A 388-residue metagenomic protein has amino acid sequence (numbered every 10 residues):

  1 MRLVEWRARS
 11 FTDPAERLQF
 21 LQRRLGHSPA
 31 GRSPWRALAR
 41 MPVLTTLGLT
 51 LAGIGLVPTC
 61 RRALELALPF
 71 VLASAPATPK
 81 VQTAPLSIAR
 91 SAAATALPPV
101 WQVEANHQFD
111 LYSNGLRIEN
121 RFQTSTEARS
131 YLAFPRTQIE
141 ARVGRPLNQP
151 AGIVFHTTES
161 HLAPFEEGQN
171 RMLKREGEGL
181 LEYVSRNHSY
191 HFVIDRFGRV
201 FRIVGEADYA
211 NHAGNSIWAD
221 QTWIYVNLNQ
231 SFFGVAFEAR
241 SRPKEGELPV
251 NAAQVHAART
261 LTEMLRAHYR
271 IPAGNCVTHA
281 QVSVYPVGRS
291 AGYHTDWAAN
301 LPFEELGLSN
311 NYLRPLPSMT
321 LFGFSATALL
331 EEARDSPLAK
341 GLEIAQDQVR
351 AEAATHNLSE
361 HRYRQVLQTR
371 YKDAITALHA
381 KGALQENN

Functional and structural regions predicted by a protein language model:
M1-P14, G31-D110, E119-F122, E238-N388: Basic/polar, cationic surfaces and motifs that engage anionic cell-wall and phosphate/carboxylate ligands
R17: Short linear clamp-binding motif
F20-P34: Juxtamembrane low-complexity tails/linkers enriched in Ser/Thr-Pro and polybasic
A89-A92, Y112-R145, G152-Y269: Active-site-adjacent loop/helix surface patches within enzyme catalytic domains that shape the substrate-binding cleft
A151-G152, G274: Conserved acidic residues
